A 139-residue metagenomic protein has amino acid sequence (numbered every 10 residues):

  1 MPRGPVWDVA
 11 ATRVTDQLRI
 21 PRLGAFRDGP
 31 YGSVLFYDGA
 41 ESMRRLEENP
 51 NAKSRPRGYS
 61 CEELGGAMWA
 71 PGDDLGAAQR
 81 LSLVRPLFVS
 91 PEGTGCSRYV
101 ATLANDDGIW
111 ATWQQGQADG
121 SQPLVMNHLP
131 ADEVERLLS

Functional and structural regions predicted by a protein language model:
M1-L23, R27-T94, A104-S139: Beta-rich carbohydrate-recognition and catalytic domains
S97-V100: Short glycine-rich, acidic/polar surface loops and turns
